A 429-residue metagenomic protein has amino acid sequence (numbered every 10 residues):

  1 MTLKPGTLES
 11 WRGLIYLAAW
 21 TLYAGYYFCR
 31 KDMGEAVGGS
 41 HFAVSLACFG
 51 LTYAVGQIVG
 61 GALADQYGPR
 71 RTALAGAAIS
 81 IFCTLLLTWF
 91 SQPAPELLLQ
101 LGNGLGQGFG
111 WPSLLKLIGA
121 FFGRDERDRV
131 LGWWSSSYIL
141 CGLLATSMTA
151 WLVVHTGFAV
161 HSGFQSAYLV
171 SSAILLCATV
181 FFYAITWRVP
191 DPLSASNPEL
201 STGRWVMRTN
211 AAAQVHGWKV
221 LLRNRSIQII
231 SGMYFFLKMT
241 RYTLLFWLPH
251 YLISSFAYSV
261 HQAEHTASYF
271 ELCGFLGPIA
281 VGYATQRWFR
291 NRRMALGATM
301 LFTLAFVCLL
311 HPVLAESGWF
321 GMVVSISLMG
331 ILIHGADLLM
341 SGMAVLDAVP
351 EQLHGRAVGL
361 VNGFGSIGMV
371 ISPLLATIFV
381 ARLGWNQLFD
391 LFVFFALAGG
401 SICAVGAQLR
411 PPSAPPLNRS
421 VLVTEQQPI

Functional and structural regions predicted by a protein language model:
T2-E9, D191-I230, V421-I429: Juxtamembrane intracellular "pre-TM" segments in multi-pass secondary transporters
M33-G34, N224-P278, D337: Extracytoplasmic gate region of multi-pass secondary transporters
V55-S91: Conserved MFS/SLC helix-loop-helix module at the cytosolic interface between two early adjacent transmembrane helices
Q57-G68, P278-N291, V380: Helix-to-loop junctions at the C-terminal end of transmembrane segments in multipass secondary transporters
Q66-A77, Q286-L301: Cytoplasmic membrane-interface "Motif A"-like loop-to-helix N-cap segments of 12-TM Major Facilitator Superfamily
A78-S91, F302-E316: C-terminal ends and interior cores of transmembrane alpha-helices in multi-pass membrane transporters/permeases
L99-Y138: Cytoplasmic helix-loop-helix junction between adjacent transmembrane helices in 12-TM secondary transporters
L131-T149, V153, G274, N362-S372: Glycine-rich segments within core transmembrane alpha-helices of 12-TM secondary carriers
